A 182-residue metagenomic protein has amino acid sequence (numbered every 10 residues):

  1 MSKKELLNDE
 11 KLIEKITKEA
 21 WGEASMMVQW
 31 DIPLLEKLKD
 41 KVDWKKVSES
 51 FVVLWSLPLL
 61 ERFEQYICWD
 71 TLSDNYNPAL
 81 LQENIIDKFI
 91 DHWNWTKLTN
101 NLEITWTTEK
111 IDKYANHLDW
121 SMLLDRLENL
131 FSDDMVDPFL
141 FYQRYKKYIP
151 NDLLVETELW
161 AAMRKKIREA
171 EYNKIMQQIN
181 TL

Functional and structural regions predicted by a protein language model:
M1-L182: Alpha-helical scaffold segments
